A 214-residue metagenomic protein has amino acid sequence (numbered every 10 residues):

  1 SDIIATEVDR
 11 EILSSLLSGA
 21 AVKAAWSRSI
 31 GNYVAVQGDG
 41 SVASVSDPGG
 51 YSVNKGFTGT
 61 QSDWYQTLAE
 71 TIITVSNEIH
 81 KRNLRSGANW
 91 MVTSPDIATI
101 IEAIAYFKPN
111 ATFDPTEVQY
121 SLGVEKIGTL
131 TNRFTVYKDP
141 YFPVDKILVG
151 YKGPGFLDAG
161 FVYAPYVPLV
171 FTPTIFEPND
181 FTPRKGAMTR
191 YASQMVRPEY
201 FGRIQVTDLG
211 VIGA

Functional and structural regions predicted by a protein language model:
S1-I4, K185: Amphipathic, non-membrane alpha-helical segments that mediate helix-helix packing for oligomeric assemblies
T6-A35: Short, glycine/acidic-rich hinge or "gate" loops at secondary-structure transitions that mediate conformational
G31-K81, R85, N89-W90, P95-A214: Sequence/fold signature of self-assembling virion shell proteins
